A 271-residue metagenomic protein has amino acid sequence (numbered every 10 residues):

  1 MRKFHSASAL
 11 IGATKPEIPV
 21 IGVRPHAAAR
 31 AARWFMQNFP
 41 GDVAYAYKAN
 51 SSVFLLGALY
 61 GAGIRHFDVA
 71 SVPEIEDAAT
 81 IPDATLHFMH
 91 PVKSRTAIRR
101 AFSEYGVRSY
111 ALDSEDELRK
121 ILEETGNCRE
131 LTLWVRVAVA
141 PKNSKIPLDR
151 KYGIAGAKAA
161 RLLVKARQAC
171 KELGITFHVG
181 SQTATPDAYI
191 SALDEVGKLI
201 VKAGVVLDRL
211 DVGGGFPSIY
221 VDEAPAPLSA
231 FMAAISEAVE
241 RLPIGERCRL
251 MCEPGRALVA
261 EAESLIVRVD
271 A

Functional and structural regions predicted by a protein language model:
M1-L131, V164-K171, K202, V206: A charged N-terminal "starter" segment
I21, P25, A111, Y152 (+2 more regions): Hydrophobic alpha-helical scaffolding
H26, K48-S52, A70-P73, P91-K93 (+5 more regions): Active-site beta-loop-alpha junctions enriched in small/polar residues
L56, A79-T80, I98-R100, I121-E124 (+4 more regions): Short acidic, glycine/serine/threonine-rich loops at helix termini
Y60-G61, G126-C128, K151-Y152, S191 (+1 more regions): Short, solvent-exposed amphipathic alpha-helical segments in soluble enzyme and RNA/protein-processing domains
R119, I154-R161, A233-E237, S264: Active-site glycine-rich loop that binds ribose-phosphate moieties when present
E123, T132-L210: Internal metal/ion-chelating core segments
S181, T185-A271: C-terminal active-site-proximal or functional interface alpha/beta core segments in diverse enzymes
